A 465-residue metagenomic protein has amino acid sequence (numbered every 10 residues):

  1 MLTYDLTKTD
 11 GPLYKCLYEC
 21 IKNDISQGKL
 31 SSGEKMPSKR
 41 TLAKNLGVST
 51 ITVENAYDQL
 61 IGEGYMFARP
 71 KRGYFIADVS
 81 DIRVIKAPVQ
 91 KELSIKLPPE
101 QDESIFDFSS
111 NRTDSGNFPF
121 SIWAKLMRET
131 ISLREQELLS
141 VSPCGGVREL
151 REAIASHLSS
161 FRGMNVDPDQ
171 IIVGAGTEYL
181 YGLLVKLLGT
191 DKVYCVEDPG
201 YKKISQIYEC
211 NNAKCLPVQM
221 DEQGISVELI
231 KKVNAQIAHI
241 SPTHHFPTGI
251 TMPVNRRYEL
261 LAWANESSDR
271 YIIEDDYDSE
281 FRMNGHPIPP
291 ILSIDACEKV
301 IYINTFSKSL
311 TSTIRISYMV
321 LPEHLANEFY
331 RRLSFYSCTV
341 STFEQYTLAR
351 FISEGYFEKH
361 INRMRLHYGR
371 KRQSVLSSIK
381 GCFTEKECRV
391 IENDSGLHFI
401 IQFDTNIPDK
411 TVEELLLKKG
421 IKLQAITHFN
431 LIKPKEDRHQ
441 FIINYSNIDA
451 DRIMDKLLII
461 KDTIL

Functional and structural regions predicted by a protein language model:
M1-R128, L139, H324, S334-S341 (+10 more regions): N-terminal basic, amphipathic alpha-helical segments
V79, L187, I207, N284 (+4 more regions): Residue-level signal for well-ordered alpha-helical positions
T113, T243-H245, K308: Short glycine-rich anion-binding loops that position phosphate/pyrophosphate groups of nucleotides and phosphorylated
M127, E137-D269, E280, H286-I294 (+2 more regions): Conserved core of the PLP fold type I
I154, D198-I207, L260, Y271 (+10 more regions): A generic "structured core" feature
R270, V300, C388, I421: Short, conserved active-site loop motifs that form the nucleotide-linked donor/cofactor pocket
D275-D276: Walker B catalytic acidic pair
A296-L366: Conserved core segment of the aminotransferase class I/II
